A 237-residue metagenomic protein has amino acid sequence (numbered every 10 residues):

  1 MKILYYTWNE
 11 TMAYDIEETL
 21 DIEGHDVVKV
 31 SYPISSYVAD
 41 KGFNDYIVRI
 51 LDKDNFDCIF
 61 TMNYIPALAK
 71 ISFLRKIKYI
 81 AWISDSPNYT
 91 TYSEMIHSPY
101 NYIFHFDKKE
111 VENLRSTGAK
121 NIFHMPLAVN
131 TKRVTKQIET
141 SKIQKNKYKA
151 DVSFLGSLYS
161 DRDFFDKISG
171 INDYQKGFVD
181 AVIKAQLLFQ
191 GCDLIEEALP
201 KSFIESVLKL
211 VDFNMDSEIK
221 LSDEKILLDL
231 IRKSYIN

Functional and structural regions predicted by a protein language model:
L4-M12, K120-N121, P126-N237: Nucleotide-sugar donor-binding catalytic core of glycosyltransferases
T7-T117, R133-Q137: Extended catalytic core of nucleotide-activated donor transferases of GT-like folds
